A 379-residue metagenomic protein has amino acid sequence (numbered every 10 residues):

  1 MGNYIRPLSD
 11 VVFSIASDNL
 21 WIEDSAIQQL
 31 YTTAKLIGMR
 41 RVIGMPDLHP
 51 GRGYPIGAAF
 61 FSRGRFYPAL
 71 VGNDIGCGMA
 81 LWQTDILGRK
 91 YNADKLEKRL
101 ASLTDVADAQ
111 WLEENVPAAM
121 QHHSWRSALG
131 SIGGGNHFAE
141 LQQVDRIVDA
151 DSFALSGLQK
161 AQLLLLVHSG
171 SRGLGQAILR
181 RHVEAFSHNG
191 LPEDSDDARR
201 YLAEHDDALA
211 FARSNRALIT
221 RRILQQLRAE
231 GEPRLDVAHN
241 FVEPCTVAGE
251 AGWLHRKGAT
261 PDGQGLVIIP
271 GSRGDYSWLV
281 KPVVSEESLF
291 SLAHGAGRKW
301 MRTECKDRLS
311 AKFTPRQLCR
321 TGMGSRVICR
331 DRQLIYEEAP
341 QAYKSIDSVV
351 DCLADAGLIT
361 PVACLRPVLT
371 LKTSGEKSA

Functional and structural regions predicted by a protein language model:
G2-Q29, I37-I43, P50-I56, F60 (+4 more regions): Domain-length cofactor-binding catalytic modules of enzymes
A34: Glycine-rich loop/turn
L81: N-terminal glycine-rich flavin-associated loop
E114-A118: Short, charged, low-hydrophobicity "junction" segments
